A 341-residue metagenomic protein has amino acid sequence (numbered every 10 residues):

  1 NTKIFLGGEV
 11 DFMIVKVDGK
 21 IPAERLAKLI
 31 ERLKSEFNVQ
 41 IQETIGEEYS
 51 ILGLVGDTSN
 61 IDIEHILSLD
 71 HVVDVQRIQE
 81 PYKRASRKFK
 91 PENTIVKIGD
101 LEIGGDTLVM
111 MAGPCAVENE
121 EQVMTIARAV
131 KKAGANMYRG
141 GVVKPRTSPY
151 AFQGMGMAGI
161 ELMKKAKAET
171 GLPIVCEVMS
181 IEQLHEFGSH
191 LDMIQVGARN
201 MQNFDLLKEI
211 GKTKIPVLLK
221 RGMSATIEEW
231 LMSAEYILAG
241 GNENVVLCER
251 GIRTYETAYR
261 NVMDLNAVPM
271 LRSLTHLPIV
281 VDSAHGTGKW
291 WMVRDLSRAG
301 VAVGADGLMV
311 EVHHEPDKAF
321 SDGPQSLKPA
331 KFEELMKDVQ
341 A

Functional and structural regions predicted by a protein language model:
K3-F5, E9-M110: Non-catalytic terminal accessory/regulatory regions of metabolic enzymes
L108-V123, P149-Q153, P173-E177, A198 (+2 more regions): Active-site mouth loops of central-metabolism enzymes
V109-P114, Y138-G140, I174-C176, I194-V196 (+4 more regions): Hydrophobic faces of well-ordered beta-strands that scaffold small-molecule active sites in alpha/beta enzyme cores
G134, E186-Q195, G211-V217, L238-N244 (+2 more regions): Glycine-enriched alpha-helix->loop->beta-strand junction motifs that scaffold or abut catalytic
R139-M157, H314-S326: Glycine-rich, proline-tolerant flexible connector loops at the mouths of alpha/beta enzymes
V142-R146, N200-N266: Conserved anion-binding
P145-L191, Q195, N203-L206: N-terminal active-site wall of soluble small-molecule enzyme domains
Q153-C176, I210-P216, N266-I279, Q325-A341: Alpha-helix-loop-beta-strand connector modules within alpha/beta enzyme cores
